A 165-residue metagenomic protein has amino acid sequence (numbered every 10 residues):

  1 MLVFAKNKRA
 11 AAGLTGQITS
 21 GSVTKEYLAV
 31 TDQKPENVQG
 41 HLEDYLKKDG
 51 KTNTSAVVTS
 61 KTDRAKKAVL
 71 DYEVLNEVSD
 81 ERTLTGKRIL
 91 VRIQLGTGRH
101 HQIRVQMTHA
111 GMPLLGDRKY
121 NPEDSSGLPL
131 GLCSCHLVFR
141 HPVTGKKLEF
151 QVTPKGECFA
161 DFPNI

Functional and structural regions predicted by a protein language model:
M1-I165: RNA pseudouridine synthases
